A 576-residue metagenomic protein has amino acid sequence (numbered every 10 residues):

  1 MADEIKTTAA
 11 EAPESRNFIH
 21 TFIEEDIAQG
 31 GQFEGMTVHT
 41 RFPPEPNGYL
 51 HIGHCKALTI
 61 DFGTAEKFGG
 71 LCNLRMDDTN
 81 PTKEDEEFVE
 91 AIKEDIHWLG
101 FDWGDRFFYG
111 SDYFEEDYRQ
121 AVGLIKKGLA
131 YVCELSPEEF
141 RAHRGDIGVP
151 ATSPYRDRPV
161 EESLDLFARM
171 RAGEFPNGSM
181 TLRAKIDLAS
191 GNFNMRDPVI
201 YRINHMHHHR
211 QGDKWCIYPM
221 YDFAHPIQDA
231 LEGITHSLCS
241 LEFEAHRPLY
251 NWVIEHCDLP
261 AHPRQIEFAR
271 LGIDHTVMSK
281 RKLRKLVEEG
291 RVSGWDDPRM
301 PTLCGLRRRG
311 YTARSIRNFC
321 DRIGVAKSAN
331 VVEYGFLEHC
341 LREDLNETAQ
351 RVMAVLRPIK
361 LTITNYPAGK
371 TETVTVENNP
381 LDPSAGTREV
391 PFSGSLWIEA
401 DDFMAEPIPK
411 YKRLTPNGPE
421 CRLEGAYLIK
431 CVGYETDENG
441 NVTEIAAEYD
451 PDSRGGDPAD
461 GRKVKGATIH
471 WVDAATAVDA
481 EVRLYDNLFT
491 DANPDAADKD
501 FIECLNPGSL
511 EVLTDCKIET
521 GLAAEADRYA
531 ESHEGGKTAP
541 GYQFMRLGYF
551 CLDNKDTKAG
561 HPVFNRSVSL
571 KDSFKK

Functional and structural regions predicted by a protein language model:
M1-E14: Basic/polar N-terminal segments that are highly enriched at the extreme N-terminus, encompassing both cleavable
A12-E24, A28-K93, H207-S240: N-terminal catalytic cores of NTP/NDP-binding nucleotidyl/phosphoryl-transfer enzymes
Q29-E34, G63-L71, D95-G104, K127 (+3 more regions): Secondary-structure transition/capping motifs at alpha-helix termini and the adjoining loop/turn into the next element
P43-P46, R75-K83, D105-E115, E138 (+5 more regions): Conserved short loop/turn motifs at secondary-structure junctions
L74, D78-N80, G123-L283, L341 (+2 more regions): Active-site cores that bind ATP or allylic diphosphates and position pyrophosphate for catalysis
F88-F114, Q120-A121, G128-Y131: A glycine-rich helix N-cap at a beta->alpha junction
F243-R247, N251-V253, R314-R317, D321-G324 (+1 more regions): Core subunits and conserved enzymes of cellular information-processing and envelope-translocation systems across
A261-C340, D344: Long, charged, mostly alpha-helical binding arms that flank functional sites
